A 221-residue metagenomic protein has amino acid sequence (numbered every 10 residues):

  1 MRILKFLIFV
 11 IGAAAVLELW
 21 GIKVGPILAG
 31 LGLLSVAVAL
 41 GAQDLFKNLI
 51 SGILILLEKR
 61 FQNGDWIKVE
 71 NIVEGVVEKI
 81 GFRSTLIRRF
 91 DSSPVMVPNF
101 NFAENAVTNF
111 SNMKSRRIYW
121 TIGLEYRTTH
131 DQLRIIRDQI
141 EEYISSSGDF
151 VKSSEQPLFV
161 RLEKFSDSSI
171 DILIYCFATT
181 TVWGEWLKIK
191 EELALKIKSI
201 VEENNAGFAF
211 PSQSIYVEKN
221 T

Functional and structural regions predicted by a protein language model:
M1-R89, S93-V95: Membrane-bilayer interface helices and TM-boundary transition segments
I8-G12, K23, A29, V38-L45 (+13 more regions): Helical mechanochemical/support elements of P-loop NTPase systems and associated helical scaffolds
I53-S154: Soluble accessory domains appended to multi-pass membrane transport proteins
T108-F110, R116-Y119, E125-T221: Solvent-exposed, non-transmembrane regulatory segments of membrane-associated proteins
